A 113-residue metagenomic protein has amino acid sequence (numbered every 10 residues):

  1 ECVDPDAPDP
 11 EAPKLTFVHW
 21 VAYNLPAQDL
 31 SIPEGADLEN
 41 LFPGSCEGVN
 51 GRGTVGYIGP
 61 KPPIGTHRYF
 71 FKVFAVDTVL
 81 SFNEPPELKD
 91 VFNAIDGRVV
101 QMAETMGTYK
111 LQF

Functional and structural regions predicted by a protein language model:
E1-F113: N-terminus-centered regions that define maturation/targeting leaders and the start of the first functional domain
